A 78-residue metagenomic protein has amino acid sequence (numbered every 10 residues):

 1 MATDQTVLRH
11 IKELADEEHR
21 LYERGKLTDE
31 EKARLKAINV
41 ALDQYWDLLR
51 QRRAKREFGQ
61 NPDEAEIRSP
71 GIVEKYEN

Functional and structural regions predicted by a protein language model:
M1-N78: Extended, charge-rich alpha-helical interface modules
